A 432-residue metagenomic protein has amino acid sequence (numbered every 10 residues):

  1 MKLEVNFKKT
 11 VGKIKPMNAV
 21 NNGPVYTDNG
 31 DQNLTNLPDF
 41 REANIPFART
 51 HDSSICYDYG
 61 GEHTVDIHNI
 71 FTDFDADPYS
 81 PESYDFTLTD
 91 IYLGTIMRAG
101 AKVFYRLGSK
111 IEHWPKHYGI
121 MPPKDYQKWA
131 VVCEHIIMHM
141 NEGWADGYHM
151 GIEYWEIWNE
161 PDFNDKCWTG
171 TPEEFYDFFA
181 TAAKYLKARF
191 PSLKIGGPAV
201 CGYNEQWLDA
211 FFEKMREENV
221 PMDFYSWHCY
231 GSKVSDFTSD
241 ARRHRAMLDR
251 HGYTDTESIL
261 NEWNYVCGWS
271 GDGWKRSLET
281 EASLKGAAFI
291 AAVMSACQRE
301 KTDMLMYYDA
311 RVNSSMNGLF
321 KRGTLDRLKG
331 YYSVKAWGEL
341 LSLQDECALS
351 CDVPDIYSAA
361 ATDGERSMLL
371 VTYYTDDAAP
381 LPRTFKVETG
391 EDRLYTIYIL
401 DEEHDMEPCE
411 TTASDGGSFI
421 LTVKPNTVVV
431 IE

Functional and structural regions predicted by a protein language model:
M1-A43, H51: Mature N-terminal, pre-catalytic/accessory segment of carbohydrate-active enzymes
Y26-N29, I55-Y59, E112-W114, F163-N164 (+6 more regions): Flexible loop/turn segments at secondary-structure boundaries
T27-F40, E205-R216, G286-M294: Short, acidic/polar
A43-V234: Substrate-binding cleft and catalytic face of glycoside hydrolase catalytic domains, especially the flexible beta-alpha
D223, W227-W274, D303: Glycoside hydrolase catalytic-domain groove-lining segments
N264-S358, D363: Aromatic/acidic polysaccharide-binding cleft in carbohydrate-active enzymes
D352-D392, L400-E402, P425-V430: Carbohydrate-binding surface patches
E410-E432: C-terminal beta-strand-rich structural cap/linker in extracellular carbohydrate-active enzymes
